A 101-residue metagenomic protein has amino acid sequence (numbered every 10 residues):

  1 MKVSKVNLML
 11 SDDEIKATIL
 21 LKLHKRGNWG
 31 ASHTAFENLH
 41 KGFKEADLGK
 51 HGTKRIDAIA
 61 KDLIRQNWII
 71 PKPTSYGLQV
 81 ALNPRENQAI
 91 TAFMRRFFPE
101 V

Functional and structural regions predicted by a protein language model:
M1-A31: Short alpha-helical segments that sit at the start of domains
K2, D12, R65, A89-A92: Non-catalytic recognition/regulatory regions in large multidomain proteins
L10, T34, H51-K54, R85: Alpha-helix boundary/N-cap detector
W29-D47: Short acidic, hydrophobic short linear motifs in intrinsically disordered regions
G49-R65: Short amphipathic alpha-helical interaction segments
I64-T74: A short, conserved structural fragment
Y76-L82: Minor-groove-contacting beta-hairpin "wing" of winged helix-turn-helix DNA-binding domains
R85-V101: Short, amphipathic alpha-helical interaction segments positioned at domain boundaries
